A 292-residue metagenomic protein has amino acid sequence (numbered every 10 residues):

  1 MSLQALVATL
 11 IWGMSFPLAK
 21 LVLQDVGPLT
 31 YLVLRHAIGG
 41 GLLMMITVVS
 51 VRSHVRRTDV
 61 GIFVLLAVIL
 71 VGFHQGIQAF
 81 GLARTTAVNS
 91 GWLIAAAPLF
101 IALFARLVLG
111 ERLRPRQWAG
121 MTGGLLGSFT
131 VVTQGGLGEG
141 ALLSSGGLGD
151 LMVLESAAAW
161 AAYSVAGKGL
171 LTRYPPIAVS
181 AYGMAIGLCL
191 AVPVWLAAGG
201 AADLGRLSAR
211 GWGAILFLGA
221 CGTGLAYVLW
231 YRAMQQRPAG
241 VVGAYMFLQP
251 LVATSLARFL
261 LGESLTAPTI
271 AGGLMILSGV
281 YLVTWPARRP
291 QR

Functional and structural regions predicted by a protein language model:
M1-V33, E139-G169, L188-A191, R292: Glycine-/small-residue-enriched transmembrane alpha-helix faces in small-molecule transporters and effluxers
T9, L32-L34, Q75, S90-A97 (+2 more regions): Helix-helix packing/entry segments at the starts of transmembrane helices
I11, S15-F16, T47-I94, A102-F104 (+2 more regions): Specific transmembrane alpha-helical segments of multi-pass solute transporters/efflux pumps, especially DMT/EamA
G13, A37-G41, L125, L188-C189 (+2 more regions): Small-residue-rich packing faces within the transmembrane alpha-helices of Major Facilitator Superfamily
A19-D25, F80-A83, V132-G146, L196-R210 (+1 more regions): Membrane-interface helix termini and inter-helical loops of multi-pass transporters
V22, Y31, R35, G81 (+9 more regions): Hydrophobic/aromatic residues within transmembrane alpha-helices of multi-pass small-molecule transporters
T30-G41, L70, Q75-R112, R116-M121 (+3 more regions): Specific alpha-helical transmembrane segments that line the substrate/conduction pathway and gating interfaces
L43, V64, F104, L113-G136 (+4 more regions): Hydrophobic transmembrane alpha-helices of multi-pass small-molecule transport proteins
